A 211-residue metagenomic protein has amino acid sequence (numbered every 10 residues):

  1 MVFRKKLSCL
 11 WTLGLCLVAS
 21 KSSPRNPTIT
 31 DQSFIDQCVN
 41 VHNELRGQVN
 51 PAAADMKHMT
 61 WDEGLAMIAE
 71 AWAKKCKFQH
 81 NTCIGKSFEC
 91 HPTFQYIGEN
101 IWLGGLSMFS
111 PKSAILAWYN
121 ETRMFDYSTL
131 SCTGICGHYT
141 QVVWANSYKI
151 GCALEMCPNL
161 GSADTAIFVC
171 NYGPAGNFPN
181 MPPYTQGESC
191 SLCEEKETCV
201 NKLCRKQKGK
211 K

Functional and structural regions predicted by a protein language model:
V2-K211: Mature extracellular or exoplasmic CAP/SCP-family domains and secreted bioactive peptides
